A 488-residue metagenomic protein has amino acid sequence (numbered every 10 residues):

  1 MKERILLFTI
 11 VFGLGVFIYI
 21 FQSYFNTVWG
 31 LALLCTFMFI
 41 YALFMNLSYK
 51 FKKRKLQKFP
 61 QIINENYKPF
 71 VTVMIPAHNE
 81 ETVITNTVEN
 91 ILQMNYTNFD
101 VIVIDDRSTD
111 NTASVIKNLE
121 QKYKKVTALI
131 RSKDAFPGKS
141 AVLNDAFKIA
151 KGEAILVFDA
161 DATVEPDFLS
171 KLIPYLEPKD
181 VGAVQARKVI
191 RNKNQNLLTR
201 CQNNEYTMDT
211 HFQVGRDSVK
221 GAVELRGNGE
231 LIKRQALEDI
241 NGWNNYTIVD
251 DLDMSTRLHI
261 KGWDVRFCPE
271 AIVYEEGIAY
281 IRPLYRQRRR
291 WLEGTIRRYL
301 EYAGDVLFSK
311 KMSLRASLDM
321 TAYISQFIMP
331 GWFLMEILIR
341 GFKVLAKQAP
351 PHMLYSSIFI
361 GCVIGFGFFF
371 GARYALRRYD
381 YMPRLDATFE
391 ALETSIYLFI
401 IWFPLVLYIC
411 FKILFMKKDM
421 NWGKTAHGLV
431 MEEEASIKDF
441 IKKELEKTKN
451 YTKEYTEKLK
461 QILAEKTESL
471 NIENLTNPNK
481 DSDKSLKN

Functional and structural regions predicted by a protein language model:
K2-T82, N86: N-proximal low-complexity "stem/linker" segments adjacent to membrane-targeting elements
L6-L7, F39-P69, G304-M320, K343-N488: Juxtamembrane C-terminal module of membrane proteins
S48, E120, I130-S132, F136-V142 (+4 more regions): Long helical/loop segments within the catalytic core of UDP-sugar-dependent glycosyltransferases, especially the large
P69-T72, D100, D253: Cell-envelope/extracellular polymer assembly enzymes that use nucleotide-activated donors
T85, D110-L119, D167: Acidic helix N-cap motif at the loop->helix transition within catalytic regions of sugar-transfer enzymes
E89-N98: Short, acidic, metal-binding catalytic loop of nucleotide-sugar glycosyltransferases
D105-S114, K133-F136: A conserved acidic beta->alpha catalytic loop
S255-V273: Catalytic donor-sugar/metal-binding loop of nucleotide-sugar-dependent glycosyltransferases
